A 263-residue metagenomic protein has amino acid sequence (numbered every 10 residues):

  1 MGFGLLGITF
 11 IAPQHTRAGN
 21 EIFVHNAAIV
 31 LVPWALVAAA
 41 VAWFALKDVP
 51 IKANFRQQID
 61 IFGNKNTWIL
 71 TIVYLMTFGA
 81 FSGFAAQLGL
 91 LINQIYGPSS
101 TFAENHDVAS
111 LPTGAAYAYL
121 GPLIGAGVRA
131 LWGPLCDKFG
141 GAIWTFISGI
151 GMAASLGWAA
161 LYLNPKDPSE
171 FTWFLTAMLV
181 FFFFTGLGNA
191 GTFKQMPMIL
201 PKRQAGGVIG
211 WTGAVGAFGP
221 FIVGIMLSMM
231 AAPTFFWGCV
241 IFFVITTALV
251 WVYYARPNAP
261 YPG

Functional and structural regions predicted by a protein language model:
G4-P13, V32-I51, L249-Y254: C-terminal membrane-cytosol helix-exit motif in multi-pass small-molecule transporters
I8, K65-A126: Extracytoplasmic gate region of multi-pass secondary transporters
A12-V32, L227-F243: A membrane-interface helix-boundary motif in multi-pass transporters
K47-T71: Juxtamembrane intracellular "pre-TM" segments in multi-pass secondary transporters
P122-A130, A217, F221: Residue-level signature of mid-helix packing/kink "hotspots" within the transmembrane helices of 12-pass Major
V128-G141: Helix-to-loop junctions at the C-terminal end of transmembrane segments in multipass secondary transporters
G140-G191: C-terminal transmembrane helical hairpin of 12-TM major facilitator-type secondary transporters
K202-A231: A late C-terminal transmembrane helix in Major Facilitator Superfamily
